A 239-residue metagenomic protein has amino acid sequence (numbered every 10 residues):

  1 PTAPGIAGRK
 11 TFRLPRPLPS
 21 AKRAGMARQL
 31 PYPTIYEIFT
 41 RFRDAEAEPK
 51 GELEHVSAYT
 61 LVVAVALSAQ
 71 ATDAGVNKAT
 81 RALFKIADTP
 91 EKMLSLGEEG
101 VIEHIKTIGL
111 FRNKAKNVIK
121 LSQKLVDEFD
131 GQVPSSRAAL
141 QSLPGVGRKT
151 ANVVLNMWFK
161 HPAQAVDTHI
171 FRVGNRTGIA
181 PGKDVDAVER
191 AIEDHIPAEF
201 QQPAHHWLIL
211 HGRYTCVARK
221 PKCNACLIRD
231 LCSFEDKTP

Functional and structural regions predicted by a protein language model:
P1-T11: Extreme N-terminal basic, low-complexity initiation segments that serve as generic localization/processing leaders
T2, L14-R16, G147: Composition-driven detection of intrinsically disordered, low-complexity segments
P4-G5, P17, G109: Short, low-complexity, intrinsically disordered N-terminal modules that encode targeting/processing signals
A7, P19-A21, T150: Intrinsically disordered low-complexity regions specifically enriched for long asparagine
K10-L14, A139: Residue-level detector of alpha-helical hydrophobic segments embedded in or interacting with membranes
L14, K22-G25: Short, positively charged and aromatic/hydrophobic N-terminal segments
A27-P239: Catalytic cores of DNA base-excision repair glycosylases
